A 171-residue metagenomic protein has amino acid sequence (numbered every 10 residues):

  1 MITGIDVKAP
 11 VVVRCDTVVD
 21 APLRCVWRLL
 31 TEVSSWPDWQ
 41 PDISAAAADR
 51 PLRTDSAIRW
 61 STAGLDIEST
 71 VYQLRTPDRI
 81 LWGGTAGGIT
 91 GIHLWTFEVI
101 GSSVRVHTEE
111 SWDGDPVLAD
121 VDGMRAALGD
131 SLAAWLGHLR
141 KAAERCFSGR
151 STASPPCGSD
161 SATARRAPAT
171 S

Functional and structural regions predicted by a protein language model:
M1-R50, T163-S171: Hydrophobic ligand-binding cavity/cleft-lining segments
V11-V13, L65, D78, G91 (+1 more regions): Residues at beta-strand starts and edge strands
V13-C15, I58, S69, H93 (+1 more regions): Hydrophobic residues positioned within well-ordered beta-strands of beta-sheet architectures
D20-R24, Y72-P77, T96-R105: A short, structured loop/turn motif at beta-sheet edges
P37-D38, A46-I92, H138-R150, C157 (+1 more regions): Glycine-rich portal/gate segments that line the openings of hydrophobic small-molecule binding cavities
T85-K141, R150-T152: Beta-strand/loop substructures that line and gate deep hydrophobic ligand-binding cavities in soluble
